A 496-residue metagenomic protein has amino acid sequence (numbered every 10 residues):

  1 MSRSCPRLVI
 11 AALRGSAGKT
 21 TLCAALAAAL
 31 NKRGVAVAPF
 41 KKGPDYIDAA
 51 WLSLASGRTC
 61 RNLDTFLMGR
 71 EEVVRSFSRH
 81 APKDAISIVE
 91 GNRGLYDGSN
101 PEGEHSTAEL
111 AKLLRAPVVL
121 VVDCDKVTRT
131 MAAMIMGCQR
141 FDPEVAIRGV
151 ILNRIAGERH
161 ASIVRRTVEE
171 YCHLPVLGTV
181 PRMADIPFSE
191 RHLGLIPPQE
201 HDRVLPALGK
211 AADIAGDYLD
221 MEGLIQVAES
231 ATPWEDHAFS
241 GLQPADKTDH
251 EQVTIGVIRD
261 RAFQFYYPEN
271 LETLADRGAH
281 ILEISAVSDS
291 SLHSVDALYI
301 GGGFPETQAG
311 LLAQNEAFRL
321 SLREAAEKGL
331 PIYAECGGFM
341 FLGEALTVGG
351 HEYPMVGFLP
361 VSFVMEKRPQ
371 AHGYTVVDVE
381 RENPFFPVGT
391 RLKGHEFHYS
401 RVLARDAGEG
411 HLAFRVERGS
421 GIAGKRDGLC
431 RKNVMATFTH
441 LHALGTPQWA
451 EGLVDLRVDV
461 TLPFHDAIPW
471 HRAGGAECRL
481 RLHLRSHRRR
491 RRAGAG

Functional and structural regions predicted by a protein language model:
S2-L114, V122-G149, E158-S162: ATP-dependent carboxylate-amine ligase catalytic core
S53, D249-H250, F263-T273, H280 (+3 more regions): C-terminal and late-domain segments of enzyme folds
T128-K247: Internal gly/pro-rich beta-alpha loop/helix module that stabilizes soluble enzyme cofactors or their anionic handles
P198-E251, R259-F263, R426-F464, I468-W470 (+2 more regions): Acyltransferase
Q252-E327: Phosphate-binding active sites in nucleotide-utilizing proteins
F304-F385: Cysteine-nucleophile active-site neighborhood
R491-A495: Short, intrinsically disordered C-terminal tails of secreted or membrane-associated proteins
